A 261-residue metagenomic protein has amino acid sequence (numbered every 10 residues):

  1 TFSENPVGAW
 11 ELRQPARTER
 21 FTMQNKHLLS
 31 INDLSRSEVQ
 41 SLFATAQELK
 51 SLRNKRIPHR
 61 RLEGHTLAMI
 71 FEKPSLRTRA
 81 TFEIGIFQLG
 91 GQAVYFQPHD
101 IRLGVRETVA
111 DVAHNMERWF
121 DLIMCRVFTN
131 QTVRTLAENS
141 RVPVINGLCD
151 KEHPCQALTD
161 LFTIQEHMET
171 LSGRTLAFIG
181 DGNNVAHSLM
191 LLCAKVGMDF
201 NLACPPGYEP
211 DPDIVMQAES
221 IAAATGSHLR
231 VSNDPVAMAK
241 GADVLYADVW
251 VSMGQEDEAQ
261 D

Functional and structural regions predicted by a protein language model:
M23-A80, I84, E152: Positively charged, low-complexity intrinsically disordered leader regions
T66-L67, F71-W119: Active-site cofactor/substrate anionic-group-binding motifs, chiefly glycine- and Lys/Arg-rich phosphate-binding loops
E72-I84, E166-D248, M253: Glycine-rich phosphate/diphosphate-binding loop of Rossmann-like nucleotide-binding domains
V94-M116, N139, L189-L192, P210-A224: Active-site-proximal loop->helix
E117, A137, M238-K240: A short, aliphatic-rich alpha-helical micro-motif
D121-L192: Anion-binding alpha/beta catalytic cores of soluble intermediary-metabolism enzymes, centered on
